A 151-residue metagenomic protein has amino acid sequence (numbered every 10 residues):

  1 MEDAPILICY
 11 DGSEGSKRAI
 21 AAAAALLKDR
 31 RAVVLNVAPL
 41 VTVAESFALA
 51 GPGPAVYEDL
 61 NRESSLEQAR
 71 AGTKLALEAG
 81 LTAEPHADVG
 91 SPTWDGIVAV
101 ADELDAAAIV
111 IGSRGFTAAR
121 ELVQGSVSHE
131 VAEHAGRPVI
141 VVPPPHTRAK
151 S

Functional and structural regions predicted by a protein language model:
M1, K74-I109, T147-S151: Structural beta-alpha unit
E2-P52: Small/aliphatic-rich secondary-structure junction motif
D3, I111-H134, P144, R148-S151: Glycine-rich, Arg-bearing micro-motifs that act as flexible, cationic patches
L7-Y10, D95-S126: Short beta-strand-loop elements within alpha/beta enzyme cores that line or abut nucleotide/cofactor pockets
A22, L60-G72, G96: Short, solvent-exposed amphipathic alpha-helices that sit in or adjacent to ligand/effector-binding or catalytic
V33-L35, E84-D88, I140: General small-molecule cofactor/ligand-binding pocket signal
V37-E67, A149-S151: Acidic, proline/glycine-rich short linear motifs
